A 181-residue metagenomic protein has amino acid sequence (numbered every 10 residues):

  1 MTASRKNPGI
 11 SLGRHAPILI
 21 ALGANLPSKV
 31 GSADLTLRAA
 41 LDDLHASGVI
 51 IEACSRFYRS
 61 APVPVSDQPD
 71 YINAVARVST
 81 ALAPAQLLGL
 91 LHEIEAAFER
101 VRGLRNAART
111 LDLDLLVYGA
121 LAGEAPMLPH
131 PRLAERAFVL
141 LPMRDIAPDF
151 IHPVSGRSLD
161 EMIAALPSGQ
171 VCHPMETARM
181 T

Functional and structural regions predicted by a protein language model:
T2-G48, S55-R59: N-terminal beta1-alpha1 ligand-phosphate binding loop
N7, V63-D70, A85-L88, E93-T181: Flexible, gly/pro- and Lys/Arg-enriched active-site loops
I18, S47-A53, D70-A74, R109-L113 (+1 more regions): A generic structural signal for short beta-strands and their flanking turns/coil linkers
A24, A76-T80, V117-G119: Short beta-strand-to-loop capping motifs
S28, L82-A85: A generic structural signal for alpha-helix starts
S32-L35, A83, S158: Secondary-structure junction/capping motif
L37, L41, N73, L88-L91: A general structural signal for well-ordered alpha-helical packing
A53-T80: Short, charge-patterned binding micro-sites
